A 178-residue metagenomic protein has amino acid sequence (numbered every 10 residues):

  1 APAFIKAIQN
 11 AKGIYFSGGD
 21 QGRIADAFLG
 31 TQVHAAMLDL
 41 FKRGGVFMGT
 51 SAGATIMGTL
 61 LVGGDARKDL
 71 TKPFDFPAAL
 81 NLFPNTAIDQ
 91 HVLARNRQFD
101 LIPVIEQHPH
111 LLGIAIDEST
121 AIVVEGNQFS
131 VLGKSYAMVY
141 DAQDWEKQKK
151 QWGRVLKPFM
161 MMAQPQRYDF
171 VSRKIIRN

Functional and structural regions predicted by a protein language model:
A1-P2, T31, P73, S135: Short, structured coil/loop segments at alpha-helix boundaries
A1-S17: N-terminal beta1-alpha1 cap of cysteine-dependent amidohydrolase-like domains
Q9-K12, R43-G45, P109-L111: Loop/turn elements at helix/coil->beta-strand transitions in domains of secreted/extracellular proteins
S17, R23-Q98: Class I SAM-dependent methyltransferase SAM-binding "motif I" and its flanking Rossmann-like core
L61-N178: C-terminal and late-domain segments of enzyme folds
